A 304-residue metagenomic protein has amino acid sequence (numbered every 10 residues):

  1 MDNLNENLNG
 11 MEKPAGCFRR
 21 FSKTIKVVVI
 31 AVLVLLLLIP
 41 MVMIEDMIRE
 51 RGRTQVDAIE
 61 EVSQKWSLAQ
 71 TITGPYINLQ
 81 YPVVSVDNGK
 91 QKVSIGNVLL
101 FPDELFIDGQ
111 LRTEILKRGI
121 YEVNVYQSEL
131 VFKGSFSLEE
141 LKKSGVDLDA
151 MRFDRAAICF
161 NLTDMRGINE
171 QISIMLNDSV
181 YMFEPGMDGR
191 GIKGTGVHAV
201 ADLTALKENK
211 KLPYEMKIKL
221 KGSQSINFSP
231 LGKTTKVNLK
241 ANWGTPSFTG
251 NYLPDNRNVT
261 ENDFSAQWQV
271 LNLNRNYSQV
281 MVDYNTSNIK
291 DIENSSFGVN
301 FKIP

Functional and structural regions predicted by a protein language model:
M1-R19: N-terminal Lys/Arg-rich, disordered targeting/topogenic segments
C17-F18, L36, D57, S63-Q64 (+1 more regions): N-terminal, polar/Ser/Thr-rich
R19-D46: Hydrophobic alpha-helical transmembrane signal-anchor segments
R53, D57, Q64-K65, G74 (+2 more regions): Soluble non-transmembrane domains of integral membrane proteins
